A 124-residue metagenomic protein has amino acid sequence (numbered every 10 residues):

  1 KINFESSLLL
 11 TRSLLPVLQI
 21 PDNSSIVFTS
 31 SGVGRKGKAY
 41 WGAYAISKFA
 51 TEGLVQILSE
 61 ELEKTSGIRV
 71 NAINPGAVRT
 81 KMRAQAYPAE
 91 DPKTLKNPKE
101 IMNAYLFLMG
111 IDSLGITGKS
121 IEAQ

Functional and structural regions predicted by a protein language model:
L8, Y44, E52: Catalytic tyrosine of NAD(P)H-dependent dehydrogenase/reductases that use a Tyr as the general acid/base
T11, S47: Active-site helix of classical SDR
S13-D22, L62-T65: A short helix-coil junction within the Rossmann-fold of NAD(P)-dependent oxidoreductases
S31: Residue(s) in the substrate-gating loop at a strand-loop-helix junction that position the organic substrate next
K36, I57-I68: Active-site-adjacent segment of SDR/Rossmann-fold oxidoreductases
G37-A45, I57, A86: Active-site loop-to-helix junction immediately N-terminal to the catalytic Tyr of the SDR YXXXK motif in Rossmann-fold
I68, A72-I73, T80, A89-Q124: C-terminal helical subdomain
